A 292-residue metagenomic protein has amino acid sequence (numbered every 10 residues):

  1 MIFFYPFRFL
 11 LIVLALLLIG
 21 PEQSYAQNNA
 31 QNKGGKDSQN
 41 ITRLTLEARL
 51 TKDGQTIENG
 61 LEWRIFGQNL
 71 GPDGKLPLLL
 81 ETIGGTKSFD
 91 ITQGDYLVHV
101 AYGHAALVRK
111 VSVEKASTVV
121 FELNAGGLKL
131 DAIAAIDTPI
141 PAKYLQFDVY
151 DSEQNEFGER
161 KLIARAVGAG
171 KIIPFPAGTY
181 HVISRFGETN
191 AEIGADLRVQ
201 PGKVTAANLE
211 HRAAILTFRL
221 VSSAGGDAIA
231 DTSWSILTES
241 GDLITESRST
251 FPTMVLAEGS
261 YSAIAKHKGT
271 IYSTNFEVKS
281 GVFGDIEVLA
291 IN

Functional and structural regions predicted by a protein language model:
M1-L10: Bacterial N-terminal signal peptides that target proteins for export
L10-I19: Bacterial N-terminal signal peptides
P21-Y25: Sec/Tat signal peptide C-region and signal peptidase I cleavage site
Q27-G35, I83, Y102-N124, G187-E210 (+1 more regions): Structured interaction patches on ligand/partner-binding surfaces of diverse proteins
T42-K52, L128-D137, I215-S223: A short, amphipathic beta-strand motif
D53-P72, I136-G158, S223-D242: Short, ordered, surface-exposed loop/turn motifs in non-cytosolic proteins
Q68-G85, E153-A169, T238-F251: Short, acidic Ser/Thr/Gly-rich low-complexity loop/linker segments typical of extracellular and cell-surface proteins
I83-D95, Y102-H104, V167-H181, F186-N190 (+2 more regions): Short Pro-Gly-centered beta-turn/loop motif in secreted/extracellular proteins
